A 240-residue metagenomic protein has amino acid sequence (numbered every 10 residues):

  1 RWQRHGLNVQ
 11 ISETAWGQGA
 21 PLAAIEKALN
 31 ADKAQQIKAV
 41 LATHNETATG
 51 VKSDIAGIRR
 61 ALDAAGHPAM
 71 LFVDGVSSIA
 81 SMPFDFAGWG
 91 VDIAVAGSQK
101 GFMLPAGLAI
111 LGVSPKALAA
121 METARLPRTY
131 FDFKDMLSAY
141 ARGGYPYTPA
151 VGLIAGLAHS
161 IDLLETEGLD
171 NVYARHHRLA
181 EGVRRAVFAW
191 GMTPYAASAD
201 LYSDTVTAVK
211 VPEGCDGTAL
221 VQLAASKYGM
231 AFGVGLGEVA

Functional and structural regions predicted by a protein language model:
R1-N30: PLP-dependent aspartate aminotransferase-fold enzymes
I11-S12, L41-A42, L71-G75, A94-G97 (+2 more regions): General beta-strand structural signal in soluble alpha/beta enzymes
W16-G19, E46-G50, I79, F102 (+1 more regions): Short, small-residue-enriched loops and turns at beta-alpha junctions that line or gate enzyme active sites
A20-S78: Active-site phosphate-binding strand-loop segment of PLP-dependent enzymes
A87-Q99: Conserved active-site segment immediately N-terminal to the catalytic lysine that forms the internal aldimine
Q99-R185, A189: Active-site C-terminal subdomain of aminotransferase-like
F188, M192-A240: Conserved C-terminal alpha-helix-loop-beta "cap" of PLP-dependent enzymes that closes/shapes the active-site mouth
